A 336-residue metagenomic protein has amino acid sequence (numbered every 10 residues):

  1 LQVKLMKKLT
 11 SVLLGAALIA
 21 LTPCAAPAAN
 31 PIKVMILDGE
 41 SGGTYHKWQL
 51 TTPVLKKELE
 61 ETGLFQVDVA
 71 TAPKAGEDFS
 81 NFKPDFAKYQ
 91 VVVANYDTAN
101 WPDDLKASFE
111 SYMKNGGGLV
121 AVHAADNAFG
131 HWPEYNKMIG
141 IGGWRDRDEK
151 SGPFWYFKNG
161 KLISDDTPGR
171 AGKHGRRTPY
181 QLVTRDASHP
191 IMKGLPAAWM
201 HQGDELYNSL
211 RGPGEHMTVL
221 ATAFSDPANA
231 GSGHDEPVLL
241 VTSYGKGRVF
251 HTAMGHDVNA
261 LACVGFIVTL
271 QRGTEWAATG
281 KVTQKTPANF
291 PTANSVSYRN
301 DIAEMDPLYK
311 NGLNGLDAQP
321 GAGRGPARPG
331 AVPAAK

Functional and structural regions predicted by a protein language model:
L1-L5: Short, Lys/Arg-enriched N-terminal segments with co-localized hydrophobic residues within the first ~10-30 amino acids
S11-T22: Bacterial N-terminal signal peptides
C24-A28: Signal peptide processing junction and immediate N-terminal pro/mature segment of secreted/exported proteins
A29, K33-I36, E40-F129: Helical hinge/lid and interdomain linker segments adjacent to catalytic or ligand-binding clefts that mediate domain
A29-I32, Q49, E61-T62, T71 (+3 more regions): Extracellular ligand-binding/catalytic regions of CAZymes and related secreted enzymes and adhesion modules
E60, Q66, K88, Y156-G245 (+2 more regions): Catalytic beta-strand/loop cores that center a nucleophilic Ser/Cys/Thr and support acyl-enzyme chemistry
A99-P190: A glycine-rich, often tryptophan-bearing local segment used as a flexible ligand/cofactor-contacting loop or short
G118-V120, L220, F250: Structural detector of well-ordered beta-strand residues that form the stable sheet scaffold of enzyme domains
